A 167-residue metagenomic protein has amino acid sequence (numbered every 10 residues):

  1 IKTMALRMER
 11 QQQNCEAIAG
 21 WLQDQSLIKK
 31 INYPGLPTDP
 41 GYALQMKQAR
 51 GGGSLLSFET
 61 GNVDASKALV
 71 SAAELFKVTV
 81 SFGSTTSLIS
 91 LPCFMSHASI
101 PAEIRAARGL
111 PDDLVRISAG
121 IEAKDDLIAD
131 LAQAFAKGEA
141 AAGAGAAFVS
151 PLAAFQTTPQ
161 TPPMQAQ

Functional and structural regions predicted by a protein language model:
I1-A19: A conserved active-site cap/scaffold subdomain adjacent to cofactor or substrate pockets
I1-L6, G53-G61, R116-G120: Short, well-ordered beta-strand elements within core beta-sheets of diverse protein domains
R7, S87-Q167: PLP-dependent enzyme catalytic core of the Aspartate aminotransferase-like
N14-C15, A73, C93, I121: Generic short alpha-helical hydrophobic face used as a protein-protein interaction/packing hotspot
E16-V80, I100-A106, A147-L152: Conserved small-domain helix->loop->beta segment predominantly found in fold-type I
G52-S54, G83-T85, P111-D113: A generic structural signal for well-ordered coil/turn residues at beta-strand boundaries that shape enzyme active-site
E74-I89, C93: Active-site pocket-lining/capping segments in soluble small-molecule metabolic enzymes
